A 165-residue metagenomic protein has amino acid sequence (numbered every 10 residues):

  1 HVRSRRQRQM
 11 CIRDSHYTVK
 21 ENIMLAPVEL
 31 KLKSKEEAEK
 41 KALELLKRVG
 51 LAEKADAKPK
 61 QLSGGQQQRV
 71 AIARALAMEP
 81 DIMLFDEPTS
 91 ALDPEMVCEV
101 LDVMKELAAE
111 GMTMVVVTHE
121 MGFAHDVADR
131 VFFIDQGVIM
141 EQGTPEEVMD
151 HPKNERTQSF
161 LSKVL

Functional and structural regions predicted by a protein language model:
H1-R8, I12: Single conserved hydrophobic/aromatic residue that forms the stacking wall/gate of nucleotide- or nucleobase-binding
Y17-L25: Short coil-to-helix segment of the ABC ATPase nucleotide-binding domain corresponding to the Q-loop/switch region
A57, M78, E110: Conserved signature/switch motifs of ABC ATPase nucleotide-binding domains
K58-L62, Q66: Conserved ABC ATPase signature
M83-D86: Catalytic Walker B motif of ABC-type/P-loop ATPase nucleotide-binding domains
A124-D126: A short, surface-exposed alpha-helical micro-motif characterized by mixed small hydrophobic and charged/polar residues
